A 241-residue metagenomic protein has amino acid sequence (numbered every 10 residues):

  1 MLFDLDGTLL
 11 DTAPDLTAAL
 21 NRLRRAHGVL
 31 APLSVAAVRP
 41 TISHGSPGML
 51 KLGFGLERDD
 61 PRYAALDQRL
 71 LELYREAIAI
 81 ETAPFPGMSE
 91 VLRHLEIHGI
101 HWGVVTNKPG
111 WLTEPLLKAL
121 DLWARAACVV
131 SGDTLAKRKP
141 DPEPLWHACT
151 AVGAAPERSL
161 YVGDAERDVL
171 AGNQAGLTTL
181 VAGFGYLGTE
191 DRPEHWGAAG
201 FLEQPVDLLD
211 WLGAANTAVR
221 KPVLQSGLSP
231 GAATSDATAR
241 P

Functional and structural regions predicted by a protein language model:
M1-F3, D210, T217-S229, A239-P241: Non-catalytic pre-domain segments flanking phosphatase-related domains
M1-H98, P109-W111, W123: N-terminal helical cap/lid subdomain that shapes the substrate entry/recognition surface in HAD-like hydrolases
V38, L122-K137: A short, structured active-site edge motif that brings together acidic residues
I97-I100, V152-R158, A215-A218: Glycine-rich phosphate-binding loop signature in dinucleotide/nucleotide-binding domains
L122-V129, R192-D210: Structural recognition of alpha->loop->beta junctions
R138-V169: Conserved Lys-Pro-Asp/Glu-containing loop-to-beta segment of HAD-superfamily phosphomonoesterases, centered on
Y161-G200: Acidic, Mg2+-coordinating phosphoryl-transfer loop and its flanking beta/alpha structural elements, shared across
